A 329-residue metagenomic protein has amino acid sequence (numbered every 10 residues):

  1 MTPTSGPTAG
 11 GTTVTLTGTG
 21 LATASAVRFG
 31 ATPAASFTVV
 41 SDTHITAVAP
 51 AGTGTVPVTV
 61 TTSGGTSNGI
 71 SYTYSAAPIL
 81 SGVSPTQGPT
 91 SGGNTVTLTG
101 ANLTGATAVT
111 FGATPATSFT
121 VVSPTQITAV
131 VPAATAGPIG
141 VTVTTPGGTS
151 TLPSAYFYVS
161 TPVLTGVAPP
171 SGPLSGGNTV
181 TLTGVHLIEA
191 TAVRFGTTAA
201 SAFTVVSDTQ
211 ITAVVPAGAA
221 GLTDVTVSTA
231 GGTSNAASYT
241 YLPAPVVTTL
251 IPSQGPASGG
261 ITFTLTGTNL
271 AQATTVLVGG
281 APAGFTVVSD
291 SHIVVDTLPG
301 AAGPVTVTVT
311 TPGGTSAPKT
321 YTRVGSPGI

Functional and structural regions predicted by a protein language model:
M1-T23, T55, G64-G105, G148-E189 (+3 more regions): Beta-strand/beta-sandwich contexts
T2, S41, S123, S207 (+1 more regions): Residue-level recognition of beta-strand termini and adjacent short loop/turns
T23-T32, G105-T114, A190-T198, Q272-G280: Change to "...patches in solvent-exposed regions of secreted, membrane-anchored, or virion-exposed structural
A31-S36, P78, A113-S118, P162 (+3 more regions): Short, solvent-exposed loop/linker segments at beta-strand-coil boundaries, enriched for Pro/Gly and Ser/Thr
A49-T55, V131-G137, V215-G221, T297-G303: Surface-exposed, short loops/turns at beta-strand junctions within beta-sandwich domains
T55-P57, T95, P138-G140, L222-D224 (+2 more regions): Short, conserved beta-strand segments of beta-strand-rich sandwich/propeller modules, principally
V60, V143-T145, V227, V309: Conserved structural position at the C-terminal beta-strand of extracellular beta-sandwich adhesion modules
